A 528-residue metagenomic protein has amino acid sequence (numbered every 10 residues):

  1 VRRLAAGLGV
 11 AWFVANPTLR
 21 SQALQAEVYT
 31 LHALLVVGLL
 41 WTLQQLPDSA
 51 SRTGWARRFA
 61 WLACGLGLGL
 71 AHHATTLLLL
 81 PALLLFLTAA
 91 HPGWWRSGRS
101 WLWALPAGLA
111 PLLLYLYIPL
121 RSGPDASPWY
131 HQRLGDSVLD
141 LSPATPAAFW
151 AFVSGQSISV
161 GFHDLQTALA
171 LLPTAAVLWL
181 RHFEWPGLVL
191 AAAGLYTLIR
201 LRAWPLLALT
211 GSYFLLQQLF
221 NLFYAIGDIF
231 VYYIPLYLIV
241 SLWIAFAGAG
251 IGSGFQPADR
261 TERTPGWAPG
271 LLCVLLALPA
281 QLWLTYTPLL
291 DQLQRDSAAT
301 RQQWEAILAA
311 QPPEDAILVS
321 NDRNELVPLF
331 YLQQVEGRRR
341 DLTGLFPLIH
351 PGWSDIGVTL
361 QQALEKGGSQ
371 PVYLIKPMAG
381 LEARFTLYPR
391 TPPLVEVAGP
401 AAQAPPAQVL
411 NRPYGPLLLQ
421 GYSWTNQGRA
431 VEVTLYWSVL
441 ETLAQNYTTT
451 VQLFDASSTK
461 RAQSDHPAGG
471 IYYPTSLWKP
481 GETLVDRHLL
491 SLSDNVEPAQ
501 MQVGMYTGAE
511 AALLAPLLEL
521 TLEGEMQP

Functional and structural regions predicted by a protein language model:
V1-A15, L34, A50-R57, W204-A208 (+2 more regions): Transmembrane-helix signature of polytopic, membrane-embedded enzymes that assemble or transfer cell-envelope glycans
V10-A33, A71-A74, Q218-I226, F230 (+1 more regions): Aromatic- and kink-enriched transmembrane "portal" helix at the membrane-lumen/periplasm boundary that abuts
N16, A247, P269-D296: Transmembrane alpha-helical segments
A23, L39-W61, L66-G69, L87-G93: Membrane-interface transmembrane helices that cradle and orient dolichyl/undecaprenyl
P47-D48, L79-L109: Perimembrane helix-loop-helix junctions
L180-W204: Hydrophobic, aromatic-rich transmembrane alpha-helices and their immediate juxtamembrane boundary segments
A208-L209, Q218-F255: Hydrophobic/aromatic-rich transmembrane helices and adjacent perimembrane loops
E305-F330, E336-P528: C-terminal luminal/periplasmic domains and tails of membrane-associated envelope-modifying transferases
